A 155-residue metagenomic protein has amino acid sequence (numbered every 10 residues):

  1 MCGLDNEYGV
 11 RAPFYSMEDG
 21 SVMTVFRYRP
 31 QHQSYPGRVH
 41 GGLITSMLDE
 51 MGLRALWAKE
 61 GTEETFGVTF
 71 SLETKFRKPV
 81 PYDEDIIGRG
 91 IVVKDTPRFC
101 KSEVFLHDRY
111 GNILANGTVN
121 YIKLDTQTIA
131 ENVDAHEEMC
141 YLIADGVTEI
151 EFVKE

Functional and structural regions predicted by a protein language model:
M1-Q31, E137, L142-E155: Non-catalytic linker/capping segments at the edges of enzyme domains
G9, T69-S71, F99-K101: Short coil/loop residues immediately preceding or within conserved phosphate-binding loops of NTP-utilizing enzyme
Y15-M17, I91-D95: Short beta-strand micro-motifs enriched in acidic
M23-E50, E63: A conserved, well-ordered hydrophobic junction motif at loop->secondary-structure transitions
S34-R38, G67, N112, T126-T128: A short, polar/proline- and glycine-enriched secondary-structure boundary/capping micro-motif
G52-I87, V93, T118: Hydrophobic beta-strand-centered segment that forms part of the acyl-chain substrate-binding groove
P81-Y82, V93-E155: HotDog/MaoC-like acyl-thioester-processing domains
